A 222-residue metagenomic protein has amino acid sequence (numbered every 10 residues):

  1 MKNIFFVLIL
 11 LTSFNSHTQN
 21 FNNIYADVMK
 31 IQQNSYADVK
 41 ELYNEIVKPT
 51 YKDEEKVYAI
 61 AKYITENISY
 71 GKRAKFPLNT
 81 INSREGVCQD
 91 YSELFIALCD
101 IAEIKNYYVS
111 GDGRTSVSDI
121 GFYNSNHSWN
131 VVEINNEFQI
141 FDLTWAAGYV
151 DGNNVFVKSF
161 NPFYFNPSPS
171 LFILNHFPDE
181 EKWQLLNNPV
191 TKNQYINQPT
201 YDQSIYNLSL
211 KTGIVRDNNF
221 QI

Functional and structural regions predicted by a protein language model:
N3-F14: Sec-dependent N-terminal signal peptides
L11, I46, I64-N67, D179-E180 (+1 more regions): Alpha-helix boundary/capping residues
Q19-V87, E93-A102: Secondary-structure boundary elements
E93-L171: Hydrophobic/aromatic-rich core segments of domains that either
D151-I222: Alpha-helical and coiled-coil interaction segments, frequently adjacent to or embedded within charge-biased
